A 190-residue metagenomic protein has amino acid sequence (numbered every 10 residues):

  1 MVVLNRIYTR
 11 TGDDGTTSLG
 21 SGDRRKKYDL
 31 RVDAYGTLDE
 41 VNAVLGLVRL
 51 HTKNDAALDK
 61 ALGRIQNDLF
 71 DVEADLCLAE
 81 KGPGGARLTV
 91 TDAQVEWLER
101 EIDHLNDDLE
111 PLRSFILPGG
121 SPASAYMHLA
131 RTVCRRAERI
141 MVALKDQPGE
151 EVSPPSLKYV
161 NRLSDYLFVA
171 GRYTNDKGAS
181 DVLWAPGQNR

Functional and structural regions predicted by a protein language model:
M1-R190: Phosphate/pyrophosphate-binding loop motifs in nucleotide- or prenyl diphosphate-using proteins
